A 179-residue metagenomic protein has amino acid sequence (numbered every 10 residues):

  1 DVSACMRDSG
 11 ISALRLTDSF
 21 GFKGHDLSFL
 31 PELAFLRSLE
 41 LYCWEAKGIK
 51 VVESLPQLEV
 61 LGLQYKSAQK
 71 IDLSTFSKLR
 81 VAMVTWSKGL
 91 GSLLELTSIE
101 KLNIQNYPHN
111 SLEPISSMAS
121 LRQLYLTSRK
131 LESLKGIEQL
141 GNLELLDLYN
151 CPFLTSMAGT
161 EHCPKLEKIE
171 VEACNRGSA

Functional and structural regions predicted by a protein language model:
D1-A4, G10-P31, F35-I49, Q57-G91 (+3 more regions): Concave beta-strand-loop units of leucine-rich repeat
